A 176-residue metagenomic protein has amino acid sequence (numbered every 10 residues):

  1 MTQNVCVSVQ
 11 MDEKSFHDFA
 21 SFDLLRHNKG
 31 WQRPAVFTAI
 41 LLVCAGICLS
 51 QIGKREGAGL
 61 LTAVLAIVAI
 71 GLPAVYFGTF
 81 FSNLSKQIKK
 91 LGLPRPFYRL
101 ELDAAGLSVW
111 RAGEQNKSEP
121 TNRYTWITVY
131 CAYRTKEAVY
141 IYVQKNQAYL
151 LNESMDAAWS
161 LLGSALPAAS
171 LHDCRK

Functional and structural regions predicted by a protein language model:
M1-I40: N-terminal membrane-targeting/pre-transmembrane regions
V5-V7, P120-Y124, Q147-Y149: Short beta-strand segments
R26-G92: Alpha-helical transmembrane spans
A74-N122, C131: Conserved beta-hairpin
E137-K176: A membrane-cytosol interface segment of integral membrane proteins
